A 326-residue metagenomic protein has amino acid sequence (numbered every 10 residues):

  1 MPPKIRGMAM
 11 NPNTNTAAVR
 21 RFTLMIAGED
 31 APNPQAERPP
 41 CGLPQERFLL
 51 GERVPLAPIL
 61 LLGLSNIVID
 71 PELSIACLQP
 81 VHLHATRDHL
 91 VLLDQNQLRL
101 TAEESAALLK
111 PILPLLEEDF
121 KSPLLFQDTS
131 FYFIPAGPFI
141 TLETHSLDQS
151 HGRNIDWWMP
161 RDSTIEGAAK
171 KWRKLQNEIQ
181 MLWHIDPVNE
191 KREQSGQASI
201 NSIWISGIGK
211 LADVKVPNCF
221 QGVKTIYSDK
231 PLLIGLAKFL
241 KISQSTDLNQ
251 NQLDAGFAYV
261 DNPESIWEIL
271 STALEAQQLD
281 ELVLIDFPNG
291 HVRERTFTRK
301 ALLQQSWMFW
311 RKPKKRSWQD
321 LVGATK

Functional and structural regions predicted by a protein language model:
I5-K326: Charge-biased, low-complexity intrinsically disordered regions
